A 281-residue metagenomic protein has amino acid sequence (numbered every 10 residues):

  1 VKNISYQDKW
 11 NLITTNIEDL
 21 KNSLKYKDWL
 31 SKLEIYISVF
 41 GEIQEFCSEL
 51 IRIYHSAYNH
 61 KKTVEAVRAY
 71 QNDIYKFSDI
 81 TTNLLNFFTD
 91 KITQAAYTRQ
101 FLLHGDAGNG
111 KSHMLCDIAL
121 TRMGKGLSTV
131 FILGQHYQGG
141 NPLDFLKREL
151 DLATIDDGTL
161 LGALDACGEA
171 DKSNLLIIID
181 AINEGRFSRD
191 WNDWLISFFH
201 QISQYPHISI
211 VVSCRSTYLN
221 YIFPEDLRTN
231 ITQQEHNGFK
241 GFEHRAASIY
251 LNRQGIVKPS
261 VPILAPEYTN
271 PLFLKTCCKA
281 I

Functional and structural regions predicted by a protein language model:
V1-Q7, T89, L176: Catalytic centers of nucleases
N3-I53: Extended alpha-helical scaffold segments
L33-I281: P-loop NTPase signaling cores
